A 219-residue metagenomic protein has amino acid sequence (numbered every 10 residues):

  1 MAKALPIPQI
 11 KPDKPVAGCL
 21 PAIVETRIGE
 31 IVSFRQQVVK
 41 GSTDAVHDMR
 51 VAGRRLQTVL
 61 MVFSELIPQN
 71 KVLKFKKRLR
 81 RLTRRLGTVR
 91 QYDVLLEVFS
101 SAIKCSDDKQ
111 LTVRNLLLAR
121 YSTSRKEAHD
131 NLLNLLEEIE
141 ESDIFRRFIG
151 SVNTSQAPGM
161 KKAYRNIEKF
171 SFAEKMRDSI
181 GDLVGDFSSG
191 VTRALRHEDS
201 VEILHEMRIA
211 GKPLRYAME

Functional and structural regions predicted by a protein language model:
M1-E219: Function-determining surface determinants
